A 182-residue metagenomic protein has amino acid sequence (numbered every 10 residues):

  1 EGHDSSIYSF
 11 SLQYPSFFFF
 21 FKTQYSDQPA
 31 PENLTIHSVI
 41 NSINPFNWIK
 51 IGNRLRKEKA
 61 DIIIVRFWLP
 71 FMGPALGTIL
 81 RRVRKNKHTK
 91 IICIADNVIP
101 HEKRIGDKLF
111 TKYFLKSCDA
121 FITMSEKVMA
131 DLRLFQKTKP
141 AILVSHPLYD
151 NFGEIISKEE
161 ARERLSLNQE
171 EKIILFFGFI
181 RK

Functional and structural regions predicted by a protein language model:
G2-K57, V128, R133: N-terminal strand-loop element at the rim of the active site of nucleotide-sugar-dependent glycosyltransferases
I36-I40, K50-P74, T89-K90, I94: Short N-terminal targeting/anchoring amphipathic segment
N44, P100, F179-K182: Nucleotide-sugar-dependent glycosyltransferase donor-binding/catalytic pocket residues
D61-I62, A120, I173: Structural motif
K87-I92, V98-S117, E126, A130 (+1 more regions): Nucleotide-sugar donor phosphate/pyrophosphate-binding loop at the beta->alpha transition of glycosyltransferases
K116-I156: Donor nucleotide-sugar binding/catalytic pocket of nucleotide-sugar-dependent glycosyltransferases
G153-L167: A short helix/loop element that forms part of the nucleotide-sugar donor recognition site in Leloir-type
L167-K182: Conserved donor-binding/catalytic core segment of Leloir-type glycosyltransferases
